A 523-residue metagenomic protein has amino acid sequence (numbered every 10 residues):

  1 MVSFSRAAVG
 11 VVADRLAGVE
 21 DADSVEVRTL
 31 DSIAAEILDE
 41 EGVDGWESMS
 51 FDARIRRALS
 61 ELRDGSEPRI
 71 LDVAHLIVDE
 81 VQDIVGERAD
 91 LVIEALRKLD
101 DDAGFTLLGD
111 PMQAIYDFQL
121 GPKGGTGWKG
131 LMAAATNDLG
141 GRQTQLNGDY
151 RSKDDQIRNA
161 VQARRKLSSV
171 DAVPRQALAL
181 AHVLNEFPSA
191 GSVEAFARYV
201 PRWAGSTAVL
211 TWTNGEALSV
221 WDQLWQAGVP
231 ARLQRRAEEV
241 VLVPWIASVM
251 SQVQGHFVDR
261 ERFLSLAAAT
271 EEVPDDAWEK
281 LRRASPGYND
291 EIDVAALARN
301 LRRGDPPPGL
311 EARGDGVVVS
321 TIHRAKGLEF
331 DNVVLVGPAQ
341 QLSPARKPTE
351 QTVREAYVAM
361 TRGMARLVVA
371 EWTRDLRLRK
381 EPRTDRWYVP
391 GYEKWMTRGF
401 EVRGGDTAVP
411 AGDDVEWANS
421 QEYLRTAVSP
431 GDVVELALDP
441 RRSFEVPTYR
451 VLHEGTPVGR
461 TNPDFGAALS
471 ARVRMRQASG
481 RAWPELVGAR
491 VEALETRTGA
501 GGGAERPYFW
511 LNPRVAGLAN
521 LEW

Functional and structural regions predicted by a protein language model:
M1-G45: P-loop NTPase Walker
F4-D14, H75, V81-A195, A208-E216 (+8 more regions): Conserved helicase motor core of SF1/SF2 NTP-dependent helicases
E26-S32, F51-A58, D315-H323: Conserved two-lobed SF2 helicase motor
D39-V73, V85-A95, S320: Conserved RecA-like ASCE ATPase "motif II neighborhood" in helicase/translocase motors
F51-L62, A231-A268, R476-L521: Charge-dense polyanion-binding interfaces
D52-I70, T144, A172-F187, F257-G287 (+1 more regions): Extended, charge-rich low-complexity interaction segments
S192-V318, I322: Conserved helicase/translocase motor-coupling segment
P382-W523: Conserved active-site motif detector
